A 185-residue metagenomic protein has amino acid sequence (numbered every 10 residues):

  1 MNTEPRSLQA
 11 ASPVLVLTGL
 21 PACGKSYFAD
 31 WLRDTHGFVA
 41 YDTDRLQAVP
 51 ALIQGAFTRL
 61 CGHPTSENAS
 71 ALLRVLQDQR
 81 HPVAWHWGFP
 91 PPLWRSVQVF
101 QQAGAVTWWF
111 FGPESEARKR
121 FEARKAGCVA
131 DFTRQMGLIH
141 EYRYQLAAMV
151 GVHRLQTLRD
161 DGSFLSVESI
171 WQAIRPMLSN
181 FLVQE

Functional and structural regions predicted by a protein language model:
M1-L8: Pre-Walker A adenine-sensing motif
L17: Hydrophobic anchor at the beta1->P-loop junction of P-loop NTPases
P21: The conserved Walker
G24: Conserved glycine(s) of the Walker
Y27-D78: Conserved substrate/cofactor phosphate-moiety recognition/catalytic segment in nucleotide-dependent phosphotransferases
H63-A103, F110-F111: Glycine-rich phosphate-binding loop used to anchor ATP phosphates in small-molecule kinases, encompassing both
E114-F121: Switch/connector loops and helix/strand junctions flanking conserved nucleotide-binding motifs in nucleotide-processing
G127-Q184: Small-molecule kinase domains that catalyze NTP-dependent phosphoryl transfer to phosphate-bearing small molecules
